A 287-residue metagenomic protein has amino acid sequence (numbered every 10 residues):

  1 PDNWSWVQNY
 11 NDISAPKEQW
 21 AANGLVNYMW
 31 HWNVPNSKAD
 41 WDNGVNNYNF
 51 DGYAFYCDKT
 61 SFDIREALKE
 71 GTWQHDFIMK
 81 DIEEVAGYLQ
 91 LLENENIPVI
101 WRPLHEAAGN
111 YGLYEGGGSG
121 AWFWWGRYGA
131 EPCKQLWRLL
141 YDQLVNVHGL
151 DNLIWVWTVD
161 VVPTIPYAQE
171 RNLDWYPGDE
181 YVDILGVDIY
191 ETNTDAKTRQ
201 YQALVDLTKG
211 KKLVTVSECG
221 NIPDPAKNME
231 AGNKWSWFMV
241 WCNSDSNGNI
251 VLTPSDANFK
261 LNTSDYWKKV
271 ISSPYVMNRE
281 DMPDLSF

Functional and structural regions predicted by a protein language model:
P1, H31-N33, L104-E106, T158-V162 (+3 more regions): Active-site beta-loop-alpha junctions enriched in small/polar residues
D2-N146, L150: Substrate-binding cleft of extracellular glycoside hydrolase catalytic domains
Y10-I13, G87, V159-Y176, D195-A203 (+1 more regions): Alpha-helical scaffolding within the catalytic cores of extracellular/periplasmic polymer-degrading hydrolases
A21-V26, N94-I100, N146-W155, E180-D183 (+2 more regions): Loop/turn elements at helix/coil->beta-strand transitions in domains of secreted/extracellular proteins
R102-H105, W137-E170, K211-I222: Aromatic-lined carbohydrate-recognition surfaces of secreted/lumenal glycan-active proteins
N172-T194, W241: Aromatic- and acid-rich polysaccharide-binding/catalytic face of secreted or lumenal carbohydrate-active enzymes
V187-K212: Substrate-binding surface in catalytic domains of secreted glycosidases
K212-F287: Substrate-binding cleft of secreted/luminal carbohydrate-active enzymes
